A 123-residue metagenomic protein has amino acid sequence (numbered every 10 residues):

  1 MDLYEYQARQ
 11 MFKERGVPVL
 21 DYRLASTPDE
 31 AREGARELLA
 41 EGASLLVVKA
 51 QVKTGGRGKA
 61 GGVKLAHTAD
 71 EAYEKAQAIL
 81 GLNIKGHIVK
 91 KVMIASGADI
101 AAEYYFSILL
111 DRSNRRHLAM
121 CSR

Functional and structural regions predicted by a protein language model:
M1-E37, E41-S44: A conserved helix-loop-beta module that forms one wall/lid of the active-site cleft in ATP-utilizing catalytic domains
E5-F12, E41-G58, G86-D99, F106: ATP-grasp fold ATP-binding core
Q10-E14, E71-A78, Y105-I108: Alpha-helical scaffold segments in soluble metabolic enzymes
V19-Y22, V48-K75, Y105: Glycine-rich phosphate-binding loop of ATP-grasp-fold ATP-dependent ligases
L20, D29, E71, I79-K85 (+2 more regions): Non-catalytic terminal accessory/regulatory regions of metabolic enzymes
A40-V47, V63-V89: Active-site cofactor/substrate anionic-group-binding motifs, chiefly glycine- and Lys/Arg-rich phosphate-binding loops
L65-T68, S96-I100, L110: Short beta-strand-to-loop capping motifs
I108-R123: Flexible glycine-/small-residue-enriched beta->alpha junction loops that bind anionic phosphate/pyrophosphate groups
